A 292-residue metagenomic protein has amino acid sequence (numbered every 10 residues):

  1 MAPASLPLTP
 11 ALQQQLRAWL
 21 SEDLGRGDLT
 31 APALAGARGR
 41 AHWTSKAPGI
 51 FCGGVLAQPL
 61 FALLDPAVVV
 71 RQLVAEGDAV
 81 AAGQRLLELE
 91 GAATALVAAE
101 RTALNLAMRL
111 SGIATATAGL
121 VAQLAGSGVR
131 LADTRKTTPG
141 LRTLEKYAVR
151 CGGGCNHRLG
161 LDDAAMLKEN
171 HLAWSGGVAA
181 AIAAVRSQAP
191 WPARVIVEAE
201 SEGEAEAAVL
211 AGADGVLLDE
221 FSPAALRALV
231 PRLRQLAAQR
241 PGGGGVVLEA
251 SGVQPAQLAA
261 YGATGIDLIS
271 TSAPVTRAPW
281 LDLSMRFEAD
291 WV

Functional and structural regions predicted by a protein language model:
A2-A211, G215, A224-R232, V247-E249 (+2 more regions): Acidic/glycine-rich phosphate/pyrophosphate-binding loops and surrounding catalytic core that coordinate Mg2+
E220, G252-Q254, S270: C-terminal active-site rim and adjoining tail of enzyme catalytic domains
L233-A237: Conserved hydrophobic residues forming the short capping helix/wall of the S-adenosyl-L-methionine
A238-G243: Intrinsically disordered, low-complexity Ser/Thr- and acidic-rich flexible linkers and loops, especially at boundaries
G244-Q254: Long amphipathic alpha-helical scaffold regions
S284-V292: Active-site loop ensemble at the mouth of alpha/beta enzyme cores that anchors a bound cofactor
